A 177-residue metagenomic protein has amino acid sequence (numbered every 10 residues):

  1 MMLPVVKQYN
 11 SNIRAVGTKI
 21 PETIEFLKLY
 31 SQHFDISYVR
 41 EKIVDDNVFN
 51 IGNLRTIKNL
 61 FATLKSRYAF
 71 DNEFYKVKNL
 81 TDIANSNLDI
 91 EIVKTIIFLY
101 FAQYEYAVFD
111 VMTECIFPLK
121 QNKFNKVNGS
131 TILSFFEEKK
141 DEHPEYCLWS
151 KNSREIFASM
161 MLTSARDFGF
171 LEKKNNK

Functional and structural regions predicted by a protein language model:
M2-A107: Eukaryotic partner-binding/assembly regions in large regulatory complexes
D45, N50, T113-P118, N176-K177: Nucleic-acid enzyme cleavage-core boundary/entry regions
G52, K123, E137-F157: Short, positively charged loop/turn segments that connect secondary-structure elements
G52-N59, K151-D167: Short amphipathic alpha-helical interaction segments
T95-N125: Positively charged, polyanion-binding regions of nucleic-acid-associated proteins
R166-K177: Accessory, usually C-terminal, subdomains that scaffold auxiliary metal cofactors
